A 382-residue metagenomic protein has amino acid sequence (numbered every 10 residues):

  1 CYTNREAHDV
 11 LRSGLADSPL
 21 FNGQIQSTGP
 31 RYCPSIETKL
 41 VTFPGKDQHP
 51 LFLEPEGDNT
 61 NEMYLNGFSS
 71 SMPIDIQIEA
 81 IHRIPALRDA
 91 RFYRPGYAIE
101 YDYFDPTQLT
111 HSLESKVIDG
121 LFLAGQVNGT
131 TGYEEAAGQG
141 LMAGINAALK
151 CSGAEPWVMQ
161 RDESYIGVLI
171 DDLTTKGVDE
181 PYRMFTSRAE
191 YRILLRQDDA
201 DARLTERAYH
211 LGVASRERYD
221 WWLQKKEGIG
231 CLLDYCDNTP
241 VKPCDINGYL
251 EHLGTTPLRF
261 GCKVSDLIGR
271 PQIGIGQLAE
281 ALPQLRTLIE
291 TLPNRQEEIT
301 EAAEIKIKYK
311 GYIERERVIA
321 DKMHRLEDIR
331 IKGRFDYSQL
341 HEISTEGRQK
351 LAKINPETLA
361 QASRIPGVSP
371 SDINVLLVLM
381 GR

Functional and structural regions predicted by a protein language model:
C1-I78, I170, T175-L258, V264-P271: An anion/pyrophosphate-binding glycine-rich loop and adjacent beta-alpha core in soluble alpha-beta enzymes
F21-G29, L87-P95, A154-M159, P243-C244: Flexible, glycine/charged-enriched surface loops at secondary-structure junctions
F52, Y64-N128, V158-D171, Q296-K350 (+1 more regions): A glycine-rich dinucleotide-binding beta-alpha-beta segment and adjacent secondary-structure elements that constitute
I84-P85, D89, M142-K150, A362: Glycine-rich loop(s) and the adjacent beta-strand/alpha-helix scaffold that form part
Q126-E134, E190-R192: Glycine-rich phosphate/pyrophosphate-binding beta-alpha loops
A136-M159: Internal hydrophobic alpha-helix adjacent to the cofactor/substrate pocket in enzyme cavities
R188, T205-N374, V378-R382: Extended, charge-enriched "interface" segments that sit outside catalytic cores
